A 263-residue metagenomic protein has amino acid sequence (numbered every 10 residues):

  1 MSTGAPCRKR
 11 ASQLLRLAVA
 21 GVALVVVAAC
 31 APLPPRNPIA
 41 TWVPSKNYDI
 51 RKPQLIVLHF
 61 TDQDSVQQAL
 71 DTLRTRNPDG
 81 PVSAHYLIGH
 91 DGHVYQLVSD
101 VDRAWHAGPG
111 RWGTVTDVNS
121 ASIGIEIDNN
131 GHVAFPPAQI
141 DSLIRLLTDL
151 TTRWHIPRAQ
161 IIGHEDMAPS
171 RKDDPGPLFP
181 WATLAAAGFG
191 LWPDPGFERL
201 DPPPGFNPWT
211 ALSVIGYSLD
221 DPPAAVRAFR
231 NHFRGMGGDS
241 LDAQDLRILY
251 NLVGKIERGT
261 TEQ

Functional and structural regions predicted by a protein language model:
S2-A18: Bacterial N-terminal signal peptides that target proteins for export
L17-A28: Bacterial N-terminal signal peptides
C30-L33, P136-D220, A224-Q263: Basic/polar, cationic surfaces and motifs that engage anionic cell-wall and phosphate/carboxylate ligands
P32-D49, L55, D62-A159: Active-site-adjacent loop/helix surface patches within enzyme catalytic domains that shape the substrate-binding cleft
I56-H59, R230: Short, well-ordered secondary-structure micro-motifs within conserved domains or adaptor modules
